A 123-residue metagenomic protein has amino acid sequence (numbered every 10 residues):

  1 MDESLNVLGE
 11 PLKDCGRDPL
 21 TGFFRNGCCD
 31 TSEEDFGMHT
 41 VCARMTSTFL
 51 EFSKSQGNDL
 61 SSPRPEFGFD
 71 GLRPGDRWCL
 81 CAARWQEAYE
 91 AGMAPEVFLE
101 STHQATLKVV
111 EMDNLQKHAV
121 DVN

Functional and structural regions predicted by a protein language model:
M1-T48, A119-D121: Extended boundary segments
R44-D59: Short, basic/aromatic beta-hairpin or loop at an interaction surface
Q56, P74, G92: Feature captures the catalytic cores and cofactor-binding loops of soluble hydro-lyases/lyases that act on carboxylate
S61-G68: Short alpha-helix capping/helix-loop boundary micro-motifs
W85-K108: Short, compositionally biased
Q104-N123: Glycine- and charge-enriched low-complexity intrinsically disordered segments
